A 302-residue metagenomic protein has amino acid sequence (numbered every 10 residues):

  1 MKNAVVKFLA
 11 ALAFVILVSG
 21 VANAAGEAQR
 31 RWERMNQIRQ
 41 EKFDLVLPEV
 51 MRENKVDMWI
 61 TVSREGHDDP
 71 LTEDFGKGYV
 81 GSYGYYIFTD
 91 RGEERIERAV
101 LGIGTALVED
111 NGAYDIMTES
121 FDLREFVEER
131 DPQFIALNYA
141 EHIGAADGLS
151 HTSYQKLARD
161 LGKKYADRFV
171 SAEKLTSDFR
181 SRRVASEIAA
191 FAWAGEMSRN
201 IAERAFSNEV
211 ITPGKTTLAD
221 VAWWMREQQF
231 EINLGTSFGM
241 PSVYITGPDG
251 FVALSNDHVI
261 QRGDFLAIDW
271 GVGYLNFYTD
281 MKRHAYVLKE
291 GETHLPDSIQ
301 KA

Functional and structural regions predicted by a protein language model:
M1-A10: Bacterial N-terminal signal peptides that target proteins for export
L9-G20: Bacterial N-terminal signal peptides
A25-A302: Active-site neighborhoods and metal-handling regions in enzymes and metal-associated proteins
